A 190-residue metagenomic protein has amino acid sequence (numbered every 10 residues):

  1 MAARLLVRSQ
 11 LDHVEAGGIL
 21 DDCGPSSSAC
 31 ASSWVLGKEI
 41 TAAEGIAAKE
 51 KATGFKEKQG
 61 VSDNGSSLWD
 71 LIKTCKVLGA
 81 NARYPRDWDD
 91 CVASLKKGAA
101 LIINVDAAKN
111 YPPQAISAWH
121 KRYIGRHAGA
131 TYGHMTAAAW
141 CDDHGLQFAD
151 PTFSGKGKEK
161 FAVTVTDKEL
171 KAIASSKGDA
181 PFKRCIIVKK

Functional and structural regions predicted by a protein language model:
M1, Y111-Y132, A137-K190: Noncatalytic regulatory segments and standalone regulatory/sensor domains
M1-G65, I116, G129, K156-A162 (+1 more regions): Active-site-adjacent structural segments surrounding the nucleophilic cysteine of cysteine proteases and isopeptidases
G18-D21, C30, W88-D89, A107-Y111 (+1 more regions): Solvent-exposed loop/turn segments at secondary-structure junctions within structured extracellular/periplasmic domains
S27, A31, V35-L36, C75-G79 (+2 more regions): Sec/Tat-exported extracytoplasmic proteins
L71-R86: Mid-length scaffold segments of soluble, non-membrane domains
L78-N81, K97-L101, H144: Loop/turn elements at helix/coil->beta-strand transitions in domains of secreted/extracellular proteins
R83-Y84, L101-V105, A137, Q147-A149: Structural recognition of the beta-strand scaffold that forms the well-ordered cores of secreted hydrolase catalytic
D87-L95: Surface-exposed ligand/attachment interfaces on beta-rich extracellular proteins
